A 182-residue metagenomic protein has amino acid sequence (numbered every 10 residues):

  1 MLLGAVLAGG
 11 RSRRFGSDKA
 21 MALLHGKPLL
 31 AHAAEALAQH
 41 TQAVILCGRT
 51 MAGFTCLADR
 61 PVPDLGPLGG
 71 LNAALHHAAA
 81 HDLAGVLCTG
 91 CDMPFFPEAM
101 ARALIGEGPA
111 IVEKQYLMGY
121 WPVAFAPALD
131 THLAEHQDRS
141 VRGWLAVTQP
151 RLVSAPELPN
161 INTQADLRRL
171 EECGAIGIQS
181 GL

Functional and structural regions predicted by a protein language model:
M1-D138, G143-L158, Q164-R168, C173-G181: Nucleotide and nucleotide-moiety/phosphate-recognizing core
